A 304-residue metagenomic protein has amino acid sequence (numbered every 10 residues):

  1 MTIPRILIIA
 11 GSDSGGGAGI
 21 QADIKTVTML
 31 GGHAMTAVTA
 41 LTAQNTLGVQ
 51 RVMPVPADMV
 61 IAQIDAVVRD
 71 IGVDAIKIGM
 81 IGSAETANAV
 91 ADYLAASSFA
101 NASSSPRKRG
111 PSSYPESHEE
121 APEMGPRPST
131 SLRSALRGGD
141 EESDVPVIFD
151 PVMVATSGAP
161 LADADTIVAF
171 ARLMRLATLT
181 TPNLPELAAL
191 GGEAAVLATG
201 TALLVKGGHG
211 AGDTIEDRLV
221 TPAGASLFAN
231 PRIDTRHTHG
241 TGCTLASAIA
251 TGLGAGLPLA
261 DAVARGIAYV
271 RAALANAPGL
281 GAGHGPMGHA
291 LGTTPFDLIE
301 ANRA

Functional and structural regions predicted by a protein language model:
T2-I8, T28-F99, D144-F149, M153: Conserved N-terminal subdomain of the carbohydrate kinase-like
I3, R51-P54, A260-A304: Charged C-terminal helix
I9-G15, S226-G240: Short pre-catalytic strand/loop immediately N-terminal to key active-site residues, enriched for Gly-Thr
G16-G32: N-terminal basic/disordered segments at the start of proteins
L30-M35, S226, G252-I267: Phosphate-handling active-site elements
A96-V145: Intrinsic disorder/low-complexity segments
A159-A225, D234: Conserved phosphate/ATP/ADP-binding segment of small-molecule kinases
A189, R236-L259: Short, small-residue alpha-helix embedded
